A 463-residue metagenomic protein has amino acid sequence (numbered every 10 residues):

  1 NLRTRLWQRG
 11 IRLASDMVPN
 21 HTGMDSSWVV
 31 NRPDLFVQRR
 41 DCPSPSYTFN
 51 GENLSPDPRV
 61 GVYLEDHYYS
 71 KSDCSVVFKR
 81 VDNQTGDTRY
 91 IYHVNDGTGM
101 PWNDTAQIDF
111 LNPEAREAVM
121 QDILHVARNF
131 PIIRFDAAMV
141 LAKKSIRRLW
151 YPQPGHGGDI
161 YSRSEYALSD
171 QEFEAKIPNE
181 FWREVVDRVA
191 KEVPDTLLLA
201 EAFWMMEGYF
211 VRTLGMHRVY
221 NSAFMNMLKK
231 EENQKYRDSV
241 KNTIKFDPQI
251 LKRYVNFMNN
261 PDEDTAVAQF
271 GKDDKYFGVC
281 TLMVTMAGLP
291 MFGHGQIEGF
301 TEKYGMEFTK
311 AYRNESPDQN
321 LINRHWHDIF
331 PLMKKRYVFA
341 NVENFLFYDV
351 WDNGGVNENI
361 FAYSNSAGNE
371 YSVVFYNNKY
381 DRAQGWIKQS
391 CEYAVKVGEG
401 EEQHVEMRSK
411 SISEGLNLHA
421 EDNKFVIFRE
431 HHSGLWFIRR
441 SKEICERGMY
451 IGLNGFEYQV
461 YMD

Functional and structural regions predicted by a protein language model:
N1-I11, G23-L332, N341, N357 (+3 more regions): Alpha-amylase-like alpha-glycosidases and glucanotransferases acting on alpha-linked glucans and related
L13, M17: Single, function-defining residue in the core of a domain
V18-T22: Substrate-binding cleft and catalytic face of glycoside hydrolase catalytic domains, especially the flexible beta-alpha
Y236-N242, V342-G368, E430-E446: Flexible, glycine/threonine-enriched loop-and-boundary segments that flank and lead into catalytic domains of large
F300, S390-V395, N423, H431-H432: Active/binding-pocket-proximal capping segment
D352-G415, M462: Carbohydrate-binding surface patches
E402-E446: Trp/Gly-enriched beta-strand surface patches
I444-D463: C-terminal beta-strand-rich structural cap/linker in extracellular carbohydrate-active enzymes
